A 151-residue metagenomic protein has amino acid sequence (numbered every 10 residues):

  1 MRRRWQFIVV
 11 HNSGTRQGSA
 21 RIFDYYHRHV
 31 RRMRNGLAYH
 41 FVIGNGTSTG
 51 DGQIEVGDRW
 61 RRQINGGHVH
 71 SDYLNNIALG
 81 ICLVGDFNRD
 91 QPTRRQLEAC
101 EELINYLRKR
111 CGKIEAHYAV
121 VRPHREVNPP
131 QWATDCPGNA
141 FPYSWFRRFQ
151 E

Functional and structural regions predicted by a protein language model:
M1-I43, Q53, G66: Cell wall/extracellular polymer interaction/catalysis modules
M1-S13, I43-S48, Q53-V56, W60 (+2 more regions): Basic/polar, cationic surfaces and motifs that engage anionic cell-wall and phosphate/carboxylate ligands
W60-V69: Alpha-helical scaffolding within the catalytic cores of extracellular/periplasmic polymer-degrading hydrolases
